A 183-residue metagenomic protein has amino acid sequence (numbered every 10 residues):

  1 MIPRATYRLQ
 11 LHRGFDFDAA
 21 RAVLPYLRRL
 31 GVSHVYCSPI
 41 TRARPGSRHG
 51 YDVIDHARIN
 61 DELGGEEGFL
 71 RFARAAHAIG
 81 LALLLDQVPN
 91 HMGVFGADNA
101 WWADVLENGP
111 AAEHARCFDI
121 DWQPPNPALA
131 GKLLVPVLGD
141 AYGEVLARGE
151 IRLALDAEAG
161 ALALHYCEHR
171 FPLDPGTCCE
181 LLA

Functional and structural regions predicted by a protein language model:
M1-A183: Catalytic cores of glycan-processing enzymes that make or break glycosidic bonds
